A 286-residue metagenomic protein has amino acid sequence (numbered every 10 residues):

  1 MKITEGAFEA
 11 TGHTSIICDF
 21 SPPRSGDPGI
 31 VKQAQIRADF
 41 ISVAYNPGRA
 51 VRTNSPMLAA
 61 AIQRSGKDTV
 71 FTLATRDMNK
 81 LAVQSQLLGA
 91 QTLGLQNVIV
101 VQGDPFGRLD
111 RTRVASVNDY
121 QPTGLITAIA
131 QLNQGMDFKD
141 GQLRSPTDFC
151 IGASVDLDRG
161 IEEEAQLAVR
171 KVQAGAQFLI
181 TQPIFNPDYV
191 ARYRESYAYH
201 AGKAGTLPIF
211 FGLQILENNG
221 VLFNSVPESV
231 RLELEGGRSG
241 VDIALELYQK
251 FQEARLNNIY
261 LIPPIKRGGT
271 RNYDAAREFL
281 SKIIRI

Functional and structural regions predicted by a protein language model:
M1-F40, R52: Conserved N-terminal beta1-alpha1 strand-loop-helix module at the mouth
K2-G6, S25-D27, R49-I62, N79-S85 (+4 more regions): Active-site-adjacent beta->alpha loops and helix N-cap segments on the catalytic face of soluble alpha/beta enzymes
A7-T11, V31-R37, P56-K67, L87-L95 (+4 more regions): Acidic (Asp/Glu)-rich catalytic clusters
G12-D27, P47, T69-L81, F149-E163 (+1 more regions): Active-site mouth loops of central-metabolism enzymes
T14-F20, D39-V43, T69-L73, V98-V100 (+4 more regions): Hydrophobic faces of well-ordered beta-strands that scaffold small-molecule active sites in alpha/beta enzyme cores
P23-Q35, S55, K80-L87, G160-K171 (+1 more regions): Short, acidic/polar
A128-R144, A174, E246-I259: A structural motif corresponding to the C-terminal end of an alpha-helix and its immediate exit/capping segment
A204-N257: Catalytic-face loop-and-helix region of soluble metabolic enzyme cores
